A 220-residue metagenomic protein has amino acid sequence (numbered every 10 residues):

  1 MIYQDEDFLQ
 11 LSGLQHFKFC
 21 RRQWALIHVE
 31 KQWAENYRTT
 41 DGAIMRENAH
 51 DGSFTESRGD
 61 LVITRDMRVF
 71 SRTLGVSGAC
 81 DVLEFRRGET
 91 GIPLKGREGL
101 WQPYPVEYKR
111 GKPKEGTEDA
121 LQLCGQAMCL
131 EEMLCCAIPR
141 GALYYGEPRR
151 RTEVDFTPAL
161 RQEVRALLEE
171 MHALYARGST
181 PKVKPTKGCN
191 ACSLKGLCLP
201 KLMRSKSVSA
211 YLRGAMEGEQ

Functional and structural regions predicted by a protein language model:
M1-P105, S205, L212-Q220: Metal-dependent nuclease catalytic cores that hydrolyze phosphodiester bonds in DNA/RNA, characterized by
Q4-D5, G13, R150, A176-S179 (+1 more regions): Glycine-rich, flexible loop/turn motifs
Q4-D7, E170-T186: Short, intrinsically disordered, charge-biased short linear motifs at domain edges
L9-Q15, T117-E118, T180-K187: Structural motif
Q10, R21-R22, Q122, L160-L167 (+2 more regions): Alpha-helical structural motif
C20, S179-Q220: Cysteine-cluster motifs in flexible loop/terminal segments that predominantly coordinate metals
S77-G78, E84-G178, N190, L194-G196: Nucleic-acid nuclease catalytic cores
